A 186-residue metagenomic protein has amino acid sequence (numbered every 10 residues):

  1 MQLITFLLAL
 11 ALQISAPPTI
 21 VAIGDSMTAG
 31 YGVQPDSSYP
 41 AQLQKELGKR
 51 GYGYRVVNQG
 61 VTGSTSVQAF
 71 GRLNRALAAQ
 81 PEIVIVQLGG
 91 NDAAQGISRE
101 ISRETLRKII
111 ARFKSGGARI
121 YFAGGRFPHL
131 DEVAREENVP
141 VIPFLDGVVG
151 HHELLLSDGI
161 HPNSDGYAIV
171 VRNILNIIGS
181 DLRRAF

Functional and structural regions predicted by a protein language model:
M1-L7: Sec-dependent signal peptide recognition, specifically the positively charged N-region followed immediately by
T5, V21, Y54-R55, T62 (+2 more regions): A generic structural signal for ordered alpha-helices
L10-T62, R72-Q80: Serine-esterase "nucleophile elbow" of acetyl-processing enzymes
Q42, E46-Y52, Q68-F186: Alpha-helical cap/lid subdomain in secreted, periplasmic, or secretory-pathway luminal O-acyl-processing enzymes
G63-V67: Acidic-and-aromatic substrate-binding clefts and catalytic sites of carbohydrate-active enzymes
